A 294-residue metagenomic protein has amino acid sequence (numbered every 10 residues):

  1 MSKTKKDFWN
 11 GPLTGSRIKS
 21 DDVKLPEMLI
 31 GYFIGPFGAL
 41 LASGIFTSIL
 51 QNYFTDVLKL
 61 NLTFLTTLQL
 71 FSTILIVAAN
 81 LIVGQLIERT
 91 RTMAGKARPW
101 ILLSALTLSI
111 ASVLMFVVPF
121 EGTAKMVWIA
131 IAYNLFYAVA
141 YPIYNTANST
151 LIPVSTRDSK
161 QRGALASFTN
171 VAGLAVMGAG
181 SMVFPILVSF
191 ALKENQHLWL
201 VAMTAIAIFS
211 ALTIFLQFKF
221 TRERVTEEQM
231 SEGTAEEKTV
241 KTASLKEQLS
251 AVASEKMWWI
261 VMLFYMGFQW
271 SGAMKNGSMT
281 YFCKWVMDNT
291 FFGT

Functional and structural regions predicted by a protein language model:
S2-T294: Membrane-embedded alpha-helical bundles of multi-pass transporters/translocases, especially carrier/permease families
